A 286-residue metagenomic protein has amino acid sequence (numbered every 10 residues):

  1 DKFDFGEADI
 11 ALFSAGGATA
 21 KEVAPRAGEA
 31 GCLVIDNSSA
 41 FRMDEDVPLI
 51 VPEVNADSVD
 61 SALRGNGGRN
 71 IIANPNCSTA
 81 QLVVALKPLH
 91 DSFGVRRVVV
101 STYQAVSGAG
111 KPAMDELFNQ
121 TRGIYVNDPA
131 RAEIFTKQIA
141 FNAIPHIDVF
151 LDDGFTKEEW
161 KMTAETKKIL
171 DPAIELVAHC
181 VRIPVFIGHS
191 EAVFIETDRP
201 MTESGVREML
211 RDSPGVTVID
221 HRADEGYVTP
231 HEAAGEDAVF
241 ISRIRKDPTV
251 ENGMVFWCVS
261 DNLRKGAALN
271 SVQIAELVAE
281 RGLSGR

Functional and structural regions predicted by a protein language model:
D1-G6, R97-T102, V106-V255: C-terminal substrate-binding/catalytic lobe of Rossmann-fold NAD(P)-dependent oxidoreductases
D1-I139, E175, E208, V239-F240 (+4 more regions): N-terminal Rossmann-like NAD(P) cofactor-binding subdomain of oxidoreductases, focused on the glycine-rich
A56, P200-T202, L263: Generic "edge-of-domain/loop-turn" microfeature
N70-Q81, G154-T163, G266-N270: A glycine-rich, Thr/Ser-enriched phosphate-binding loop motif common to dinucleotide/cofactor-binding enzymes
C77, I147-V149, N262: Residue-level signal for short, function-critical loop segments
V181-P184, S260-K265: Glycine-rich phosphate/pyrophosphate-binding beta-alpha loops
